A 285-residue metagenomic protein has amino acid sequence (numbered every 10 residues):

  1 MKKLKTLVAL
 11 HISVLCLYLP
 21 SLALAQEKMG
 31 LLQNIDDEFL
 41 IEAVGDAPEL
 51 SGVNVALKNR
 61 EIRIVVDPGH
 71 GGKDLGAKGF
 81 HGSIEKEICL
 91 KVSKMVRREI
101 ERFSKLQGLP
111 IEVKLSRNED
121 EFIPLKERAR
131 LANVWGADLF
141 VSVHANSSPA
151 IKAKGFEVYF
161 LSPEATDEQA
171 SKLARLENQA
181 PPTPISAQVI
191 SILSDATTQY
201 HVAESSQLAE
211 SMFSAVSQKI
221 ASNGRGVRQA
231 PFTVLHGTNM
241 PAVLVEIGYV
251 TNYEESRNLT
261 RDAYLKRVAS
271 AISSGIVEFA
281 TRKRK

Functional and structural regions predicted by a protein language model:
K2-K285: Catalytic-site microenvironment of enzymes that process N-acetyl-hexosamine-containing cell-wall polysaccharides
